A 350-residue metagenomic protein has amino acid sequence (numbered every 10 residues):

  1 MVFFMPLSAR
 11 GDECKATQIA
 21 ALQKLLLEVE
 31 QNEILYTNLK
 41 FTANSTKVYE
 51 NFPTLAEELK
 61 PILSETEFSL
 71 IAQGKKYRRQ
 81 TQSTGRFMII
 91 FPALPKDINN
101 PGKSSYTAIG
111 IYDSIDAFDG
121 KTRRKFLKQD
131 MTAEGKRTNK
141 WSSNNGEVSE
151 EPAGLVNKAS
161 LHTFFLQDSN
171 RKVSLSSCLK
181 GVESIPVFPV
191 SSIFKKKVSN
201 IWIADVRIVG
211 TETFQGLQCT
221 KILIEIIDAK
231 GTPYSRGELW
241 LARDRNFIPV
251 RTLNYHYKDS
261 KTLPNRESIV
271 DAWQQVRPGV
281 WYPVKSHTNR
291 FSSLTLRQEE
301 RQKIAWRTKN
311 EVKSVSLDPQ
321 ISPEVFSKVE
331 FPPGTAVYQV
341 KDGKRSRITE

Functional and structural regions predicted by a protein language model:
M1-P6: Bacterial N-terminal signal peptides
G11-E28, Y257-E350: Non-transmembrane domains of secretory- and envelope-associated proteins
C14, A20-S143, R207-G210: N-terminal mature ectodomain segment of secretory-pathway/periplasmic proteins
K15-Q18, N100-G102, Y106-D113, A117-S235 (+1 more regions): Flexible, processing/modification-adjacent segments and terminal tails in exported/periplasmic/extracellular proteins
L35-T42, K75-R78, Q215-L223, N246-L253 (+1 more regions): Short, hydrophobic/aromatic-rich segments at coil-to-beta transitions
S45-K47, T81-G85, K125-D130, I224-I227 (+2 more regions): Beta-turn initiation residues at beta-strand->coil junctions
I62-Y77, A117-F118, S235-R251, K303-V329: A short, surface-exposed beta-strand/turn
C219-G231, S235-E267, D271-V280: Extended serine/threonine-enriched, polar tracts that run as long, contiguous segments within proteins
